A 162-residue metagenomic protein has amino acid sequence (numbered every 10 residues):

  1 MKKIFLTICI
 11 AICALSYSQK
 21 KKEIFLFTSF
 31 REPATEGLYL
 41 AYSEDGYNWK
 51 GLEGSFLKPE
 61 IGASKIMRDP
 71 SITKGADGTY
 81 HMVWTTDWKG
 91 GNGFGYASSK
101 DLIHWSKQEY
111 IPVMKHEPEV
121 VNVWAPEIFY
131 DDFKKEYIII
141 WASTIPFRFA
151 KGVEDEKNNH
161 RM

Functional and structural regions predicted by a protein language model:
M1-K21: Bacterial Sec-dependent N-terminal signal peptides
Y17-M162: Carbohydrate-active catalytic/glycan-binding domains of CAZyme proteins, especially the secreted or lumenal ectodomains
